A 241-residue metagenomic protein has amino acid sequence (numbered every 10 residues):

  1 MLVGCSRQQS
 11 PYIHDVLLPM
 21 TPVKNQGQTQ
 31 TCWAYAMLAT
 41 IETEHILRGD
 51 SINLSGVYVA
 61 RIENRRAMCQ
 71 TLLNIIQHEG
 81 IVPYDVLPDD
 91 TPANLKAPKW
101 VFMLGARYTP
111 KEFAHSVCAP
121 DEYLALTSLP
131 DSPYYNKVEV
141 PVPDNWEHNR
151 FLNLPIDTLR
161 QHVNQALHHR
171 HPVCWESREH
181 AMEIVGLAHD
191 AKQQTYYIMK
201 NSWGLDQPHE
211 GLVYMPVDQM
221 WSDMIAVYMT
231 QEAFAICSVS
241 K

Functional and structural regions predicted by a protein language model:
V3-G4: C-terminal motif of bacterial Sec signal peptides marking the signal peptidase cleavage site
R7, T21, A93-K241: Active-site signature of cysteine proteases
R7-L18: N-terminal regions that are enriched for targeting/export leaders and immediately downstream pro/stem segments
P22, Q26, L38-R65: Post-signal peptide N-terminal segment of secreted/secretory-pathway proteins
G27-I41, R66-N74, H180: Active-site nucleophilic cysteine motif
A34, Y58-R61, N74, P83-D85 (+3 more regions): Structural recognition of the beta-strand scaffold that forms the well-ordered cores of secreted hydrolase catalytic
Y35, A39, T43-R48, I75-V82 (+1 more regions): Structured segments of extracytoplasmic/periplasmic soluble domains in secreted or envelope-associated proteins
I52-R107, E112: Papain-like cysteine protease catalytic cores
